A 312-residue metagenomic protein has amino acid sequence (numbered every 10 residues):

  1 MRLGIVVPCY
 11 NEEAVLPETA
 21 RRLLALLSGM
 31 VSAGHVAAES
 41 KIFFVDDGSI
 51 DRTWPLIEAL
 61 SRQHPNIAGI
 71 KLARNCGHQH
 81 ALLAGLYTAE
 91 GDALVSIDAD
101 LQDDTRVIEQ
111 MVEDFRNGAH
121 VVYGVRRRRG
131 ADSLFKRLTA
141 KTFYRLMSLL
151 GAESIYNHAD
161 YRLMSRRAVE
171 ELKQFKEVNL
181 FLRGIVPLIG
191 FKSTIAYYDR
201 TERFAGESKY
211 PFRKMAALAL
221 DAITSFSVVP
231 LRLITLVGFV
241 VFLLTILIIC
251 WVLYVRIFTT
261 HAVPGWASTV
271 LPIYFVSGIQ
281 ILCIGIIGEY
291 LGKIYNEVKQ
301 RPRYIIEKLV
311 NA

Functional and structural regions predicted by a protein language model:
M1-S133: Structured catalytic core of nucleotide-sugar glycosyltransferases
R2, F181-A312: Hydrophobic helical membrane-anchoring modules
P8, L72-R74, R162, T235 (+2 more regions): Short conserved micro-motifs on helix faces and helix-strand junctions that flank and scaffold key functional residues
R22, L26-G29, Q63, R145 (+3 more regions): Solvent-exposed, charged/polar functional surfaces in cytosolic regulatory/catalytic domains
R62, Y87, E113, N117 (+5 more regions): Solvent-exposed polar/charged
A68, L72-T88, T105-I185, T201-L220: Acceptor/aglycone-binding surface of glycosyltransferases and processive sugar-polymer synthases
